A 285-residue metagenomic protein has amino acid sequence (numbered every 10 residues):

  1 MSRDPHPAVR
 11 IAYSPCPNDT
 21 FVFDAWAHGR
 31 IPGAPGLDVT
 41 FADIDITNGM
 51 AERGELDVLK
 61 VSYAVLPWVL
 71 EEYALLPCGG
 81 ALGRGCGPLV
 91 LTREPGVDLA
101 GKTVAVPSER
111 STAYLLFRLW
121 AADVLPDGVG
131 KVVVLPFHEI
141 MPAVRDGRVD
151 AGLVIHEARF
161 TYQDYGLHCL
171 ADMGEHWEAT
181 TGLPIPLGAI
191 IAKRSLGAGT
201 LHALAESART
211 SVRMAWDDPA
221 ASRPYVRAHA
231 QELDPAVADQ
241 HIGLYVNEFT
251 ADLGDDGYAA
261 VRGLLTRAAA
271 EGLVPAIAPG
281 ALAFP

Functional and structural regions predicted by a protein language model:
D4-H28, C86-A151, I155-E157, A259-R262: Bilobed "Venus flytrap"/periplasmic-binding protein-like clamshell domains and structurally analogous long
V9-R10, E72-G80, T103-V104: A structural signal for short loop-to-beta-strand junctions that line the ligand-binding cleft of periplasmic/secreted
D43-D45, G54-P67, P136-F137, V154-R159: Beta->alpha turn/N-cap motifs
M50-E52, V144-R145, L204, A268: Hydrophobic residues within well-ordered alpha-helices
L75-G96, E178-S195: Hydrophobic/proline-rich hinge and linker segments of small-molecule sensing/allosteric domains, predominantly
L135-A228: Pocket-lining segment of extracytoplasmic ligand-binding domains
G197-R267: Secondary-structure end/capping motifs
R267-P285: Conserved C-terminal helix/tail region of periplasmic/extracytoplasmic solute-binding proteins
